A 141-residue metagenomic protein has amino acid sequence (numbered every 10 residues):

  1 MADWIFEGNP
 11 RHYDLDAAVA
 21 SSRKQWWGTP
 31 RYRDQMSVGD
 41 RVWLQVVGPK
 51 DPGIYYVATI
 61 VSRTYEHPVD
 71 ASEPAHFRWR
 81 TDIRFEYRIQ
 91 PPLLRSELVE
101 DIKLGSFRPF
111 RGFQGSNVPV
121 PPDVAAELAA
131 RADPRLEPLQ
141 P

Functional and structural regions predicted by a protein language model:
M1-V38, P122-P141: Compositionally biased, charged N-terminal/linker segments
F6, V57-I60: GIY-YIG nuclease signature motif recognition
S37-D40, D101-I102: Short, compositionally biased strand/turn segments that nucleate or flank brief secondary-structure elements
V46-D51: Short, charged beta-turn/beta-strand-edge "cap" motif at the junction between a beta-strand and an adjacent loop
T59-V118, P122: Aromatic- and Lys/Arg-enriched surface recognition patch
